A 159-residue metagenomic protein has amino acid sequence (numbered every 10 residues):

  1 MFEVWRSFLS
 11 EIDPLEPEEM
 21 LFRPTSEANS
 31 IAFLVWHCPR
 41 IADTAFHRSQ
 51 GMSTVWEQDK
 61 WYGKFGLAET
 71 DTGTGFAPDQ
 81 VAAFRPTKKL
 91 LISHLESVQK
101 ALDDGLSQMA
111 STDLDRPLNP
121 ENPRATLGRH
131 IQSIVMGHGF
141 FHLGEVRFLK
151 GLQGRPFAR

Functional and structural regions predicted by a protein language model:
F2, L9, E19-T74, P117-R159: Short, contiguous alpha-helical
V4, S30, L91-H94: An acidic site on a long C-lobe helix of protein kinase domains
R6-E11, V98: Amphipathic alpha-helical packing segments from all-alpha helical-bundle domains
I12, V35, I92-L95: A generic alpha-helix structural signal
D13-E16, A110, K150: A structural signal for long alpha-helical coiled-coils and helix-turn connectors that form the cytosolic signaling
T70-R116, H130-V135: Acidic/histidine-rich alpha-helical segments that form the ligand environment of transition-metal centers
